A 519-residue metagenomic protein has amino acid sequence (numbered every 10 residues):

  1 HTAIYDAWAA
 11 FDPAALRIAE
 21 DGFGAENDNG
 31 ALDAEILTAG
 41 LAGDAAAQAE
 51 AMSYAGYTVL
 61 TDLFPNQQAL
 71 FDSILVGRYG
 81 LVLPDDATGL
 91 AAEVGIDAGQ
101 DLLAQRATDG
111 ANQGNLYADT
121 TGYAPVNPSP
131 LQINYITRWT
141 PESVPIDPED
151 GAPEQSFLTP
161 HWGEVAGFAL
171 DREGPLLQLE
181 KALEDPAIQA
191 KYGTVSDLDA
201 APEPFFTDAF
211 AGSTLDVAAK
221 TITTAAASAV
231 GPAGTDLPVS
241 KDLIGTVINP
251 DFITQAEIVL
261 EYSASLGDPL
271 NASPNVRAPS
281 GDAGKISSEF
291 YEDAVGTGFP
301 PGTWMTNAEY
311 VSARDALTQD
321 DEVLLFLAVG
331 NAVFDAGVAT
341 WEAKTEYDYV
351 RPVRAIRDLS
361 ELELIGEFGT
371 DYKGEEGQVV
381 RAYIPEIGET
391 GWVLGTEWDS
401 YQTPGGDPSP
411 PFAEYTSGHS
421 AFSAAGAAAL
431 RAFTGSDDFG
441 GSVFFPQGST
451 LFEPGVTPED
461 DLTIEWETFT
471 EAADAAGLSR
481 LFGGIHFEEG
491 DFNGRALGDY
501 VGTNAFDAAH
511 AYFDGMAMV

Functional and structural regions predicted by a protein language model:
H1-V519: Acidic/polar surface patches and capping/hinge elements
